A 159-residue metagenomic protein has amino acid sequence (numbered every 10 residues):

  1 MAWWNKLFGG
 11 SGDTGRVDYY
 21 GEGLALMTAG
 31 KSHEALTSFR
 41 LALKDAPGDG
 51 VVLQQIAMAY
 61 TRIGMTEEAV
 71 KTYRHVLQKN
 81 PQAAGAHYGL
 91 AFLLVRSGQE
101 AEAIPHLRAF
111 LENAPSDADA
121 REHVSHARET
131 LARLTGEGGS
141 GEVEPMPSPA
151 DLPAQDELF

Functional and structural regions predicted by a protein language model:
G10, L41-K44, R74-Q78, A109-E112: Conserved structural position within tetratricopeptide repeats
G12-D49: Alpha-helical segment of the N-proximal tetratricopeptide repeat
